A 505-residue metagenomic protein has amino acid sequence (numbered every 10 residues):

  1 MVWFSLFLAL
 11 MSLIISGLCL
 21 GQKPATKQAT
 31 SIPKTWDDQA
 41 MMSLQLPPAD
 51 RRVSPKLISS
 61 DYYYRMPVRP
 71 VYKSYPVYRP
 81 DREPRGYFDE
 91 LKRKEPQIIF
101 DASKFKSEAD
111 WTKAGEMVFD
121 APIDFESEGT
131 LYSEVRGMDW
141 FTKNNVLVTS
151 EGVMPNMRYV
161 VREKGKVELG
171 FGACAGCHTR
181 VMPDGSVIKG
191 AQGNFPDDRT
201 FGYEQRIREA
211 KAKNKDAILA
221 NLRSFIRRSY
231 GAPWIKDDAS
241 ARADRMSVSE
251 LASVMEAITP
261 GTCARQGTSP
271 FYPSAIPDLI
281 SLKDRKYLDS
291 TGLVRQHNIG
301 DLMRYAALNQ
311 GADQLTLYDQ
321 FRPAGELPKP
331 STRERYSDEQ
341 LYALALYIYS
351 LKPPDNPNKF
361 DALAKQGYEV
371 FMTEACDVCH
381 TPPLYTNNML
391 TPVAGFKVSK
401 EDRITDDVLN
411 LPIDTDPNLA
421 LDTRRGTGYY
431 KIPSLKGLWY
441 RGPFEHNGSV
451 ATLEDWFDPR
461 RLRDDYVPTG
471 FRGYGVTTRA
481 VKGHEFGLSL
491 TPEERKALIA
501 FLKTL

Functional and structural regions predicted by a protein language model:
M1-F7: Bacterial N-terminal signal peptides that target proteins for export
C19, K23-L505: Periplasmic c-type cytochrome electron-transfer domains
